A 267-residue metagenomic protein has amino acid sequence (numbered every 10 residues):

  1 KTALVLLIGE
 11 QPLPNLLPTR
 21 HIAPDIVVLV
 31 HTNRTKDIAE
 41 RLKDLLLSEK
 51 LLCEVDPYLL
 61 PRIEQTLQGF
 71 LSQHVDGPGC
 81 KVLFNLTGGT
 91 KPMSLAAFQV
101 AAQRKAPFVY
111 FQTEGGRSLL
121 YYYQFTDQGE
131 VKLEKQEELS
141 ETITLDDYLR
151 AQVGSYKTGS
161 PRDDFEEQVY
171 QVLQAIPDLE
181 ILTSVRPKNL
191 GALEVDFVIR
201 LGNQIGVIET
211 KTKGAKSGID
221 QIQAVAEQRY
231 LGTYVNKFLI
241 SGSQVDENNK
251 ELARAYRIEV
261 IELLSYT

Functional and structural regions predicted by a protein language model:
K1-K81, L95-T267: Long, low-complexity, Lys/Arg-enriched
F84: Conformationally flexible catalytic loops at phosphate/diphosphate-handling active centers
T87: Active-site periphery "cap/insert" segments of enzyme catalytic domains
T90-S94: Ordered, amphipathic secondary-structure segments that act as subunit-interaction surfaces in large macromolecular
